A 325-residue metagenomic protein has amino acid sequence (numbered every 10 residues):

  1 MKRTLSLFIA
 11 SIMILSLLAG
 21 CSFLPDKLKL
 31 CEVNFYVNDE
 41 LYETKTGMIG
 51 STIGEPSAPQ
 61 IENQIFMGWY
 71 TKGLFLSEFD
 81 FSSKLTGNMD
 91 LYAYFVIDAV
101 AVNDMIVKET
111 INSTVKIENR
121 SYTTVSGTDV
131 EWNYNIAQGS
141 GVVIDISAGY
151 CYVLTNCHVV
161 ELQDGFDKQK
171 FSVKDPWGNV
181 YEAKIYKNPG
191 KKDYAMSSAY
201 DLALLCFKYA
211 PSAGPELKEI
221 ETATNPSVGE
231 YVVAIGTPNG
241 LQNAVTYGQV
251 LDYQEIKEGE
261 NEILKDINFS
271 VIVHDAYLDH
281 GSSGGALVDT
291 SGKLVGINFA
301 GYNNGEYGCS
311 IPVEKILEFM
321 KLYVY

Functional and structural regions predicted by a protein language model:
T4-L24: Sec-dependent N-terminal signal peptides of Gram-positive bacterial secreted proteins and lipoproteins
C21, P25-I97: Secondary-structure capping and domain/repeat boundary segments
V100-D104, S121-L154, Y181-E182, G284 (+1 more regions): A conserved glycine-rich beta-strand in the N-terminal activation segment of trypsin-fold
D104-I106, V142-V143, L162-G165, K184-P189 (+1 more regions): Active-site substrate-binding loop(s) of clan PA
E109-T114, Y134-G139, A148-Y150, L154 (+8 more regions): Extracytoplasmic
S113, S121, A203, K208-K218 (+1 more regions): Active-site region of chymotrypsin-like
D145-M196, Y209: Catalytic-histidine neighborhood of serine endopeptidases, predominantly the chymotrypsin-like S1/PA family
F166-G190, S227-V233, N243-E258, E314: Beta-strand/loop subdomains of soluble extracytoplasmic proteins
